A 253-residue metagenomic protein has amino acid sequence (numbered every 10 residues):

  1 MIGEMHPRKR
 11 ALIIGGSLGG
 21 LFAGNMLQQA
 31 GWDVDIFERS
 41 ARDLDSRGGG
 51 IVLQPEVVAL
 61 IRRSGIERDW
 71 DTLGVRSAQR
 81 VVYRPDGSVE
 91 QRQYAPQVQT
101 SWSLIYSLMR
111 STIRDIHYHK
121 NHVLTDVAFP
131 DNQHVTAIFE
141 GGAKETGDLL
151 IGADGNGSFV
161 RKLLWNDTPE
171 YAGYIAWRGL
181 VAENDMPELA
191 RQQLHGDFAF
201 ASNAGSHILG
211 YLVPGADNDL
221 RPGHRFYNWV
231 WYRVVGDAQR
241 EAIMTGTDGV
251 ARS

Functional and structural regions predicted by a protein language model:
I2-A11, Q28-A30, Q54-N184: Conserved N-terminal helical subregion
I14, Q28-R47: Glycine-rich FAD pyrophosphate-binding loop
S17: Glycine-rich NAD(P) Rossmann-fold beta1-alpha1 loop
G20-L21: N-terminal Rossmann-fold NAD(P) dinucleotide-binding loop
R42-L60: Conserved N-terminal glycine-rich FAD pyrophosphate-binding loop of Rossmann-like flavoproteins
D43-R47, V81, P187, Q239: A short beta-to-alpha transition loop/helix N-cap that caps and shapes the active-site region
Q93-A95, S101-W102, Y106, G141 (+1 more regions): Conserved FAD/dinucleotide-binding core of flavoprotein oxidoreductases
